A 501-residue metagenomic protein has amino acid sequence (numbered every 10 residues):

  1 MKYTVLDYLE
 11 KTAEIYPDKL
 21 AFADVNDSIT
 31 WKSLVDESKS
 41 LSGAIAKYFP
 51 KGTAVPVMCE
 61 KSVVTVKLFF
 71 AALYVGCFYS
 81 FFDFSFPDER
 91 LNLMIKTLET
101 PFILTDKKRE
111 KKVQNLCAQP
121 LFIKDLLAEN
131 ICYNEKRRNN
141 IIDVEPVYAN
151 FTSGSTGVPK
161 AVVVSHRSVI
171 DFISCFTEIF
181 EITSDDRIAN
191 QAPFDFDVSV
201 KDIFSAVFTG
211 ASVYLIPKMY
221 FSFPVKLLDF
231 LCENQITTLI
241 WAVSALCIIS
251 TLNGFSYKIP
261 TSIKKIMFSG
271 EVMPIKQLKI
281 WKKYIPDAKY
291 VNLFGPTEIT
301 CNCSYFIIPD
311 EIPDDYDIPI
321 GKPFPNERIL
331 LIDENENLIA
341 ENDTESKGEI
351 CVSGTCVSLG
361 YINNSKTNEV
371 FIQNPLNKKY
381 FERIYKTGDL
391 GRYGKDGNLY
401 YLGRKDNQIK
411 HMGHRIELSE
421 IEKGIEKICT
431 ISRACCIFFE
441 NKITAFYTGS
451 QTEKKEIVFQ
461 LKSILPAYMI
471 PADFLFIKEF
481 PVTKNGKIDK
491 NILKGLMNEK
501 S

Functional and structural regions predicted by a protein language model:
T4-L6, I103-N115, Q119-N139, V169 (+2 more regions): AMP-dependent adenylate-forming
D7-I29, V147, N398-L399: AMP-dependent adenylate-forming
P17, N134-F151, I182-I188, F194: Conserved pre-ATP/AMP-binding loop-to-beta segment of ANL
D18-Y48, N92, V164-I170: Conserved AMP-binding/adenylate-forming core of the ANL superfamily
S28, A44-F84, R187-P193: Conserved AMP-binding/adenylate-forming
T30-K32, V147-S174: Conserved AMP-binding A3 loop
K160-A189, D197-T237: Conserved AMP-binding/adenylation subdomain of ANL enzymes
F208-A211, I236-I240, S250-P319, R328: Gly/Ser/Thr-rich phosphate-binding loop
